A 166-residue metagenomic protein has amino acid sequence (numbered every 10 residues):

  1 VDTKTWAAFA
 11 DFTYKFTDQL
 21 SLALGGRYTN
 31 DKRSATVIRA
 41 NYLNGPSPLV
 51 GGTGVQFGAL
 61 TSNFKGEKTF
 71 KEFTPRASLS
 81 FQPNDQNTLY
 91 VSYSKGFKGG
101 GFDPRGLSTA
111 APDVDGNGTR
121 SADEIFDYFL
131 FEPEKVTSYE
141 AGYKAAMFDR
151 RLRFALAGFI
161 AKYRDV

Functional and structural regions predicted by a protein language model:
V1, S34-K68, F102-F129: Solvent-exposed loop segments that connect transmembrane elements
V1-T5, G66-E72, A122, E132-V136 (+1 more regions): Transmembrane beta-barrel outer-membrane domains
K4-F12, F73-L79, D127, T137-A141: Hydrophobic, lipid-facing positions within transmembrane beta-strands of outer-membrane proteins
A10-Y14, Y28, K71, L79-P83 (+3 more regions): Residue-level signature of outer-membrane beta-barrel architecture
T13-K15, Q19-G25, R33, S78 (+3 more regions): Membrane-spanning beta-strand positions in outer-membrane beta-barrel proteins
N30-R33, F97-G100, Y163-D165: Flexible loop/turn segments at secondary-structure boundaries
T88-G96, R105, P112-I125, F129-V166: Membrane-embedded beta-barrel scaffold of Gram-negative outer-membrane proteins
